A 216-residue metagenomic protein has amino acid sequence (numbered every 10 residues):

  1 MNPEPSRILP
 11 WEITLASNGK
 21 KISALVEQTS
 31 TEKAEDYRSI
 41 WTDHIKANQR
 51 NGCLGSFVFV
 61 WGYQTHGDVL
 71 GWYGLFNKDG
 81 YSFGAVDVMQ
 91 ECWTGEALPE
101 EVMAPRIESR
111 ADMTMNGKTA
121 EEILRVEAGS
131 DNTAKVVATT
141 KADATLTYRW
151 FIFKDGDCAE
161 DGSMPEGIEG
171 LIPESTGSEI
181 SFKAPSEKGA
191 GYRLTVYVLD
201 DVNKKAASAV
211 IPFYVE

Functional and structural regions predicted by a protein language model:
M1: Extracellular/periplasmic bilobed ligand-binding domains
E4-P165, S175-T176, K205-A207: Substrate-binding clefts and catalytic carboxylate motifs of secreted carbohydrate-active enzymes
L171-G189: Solvent-exposed segments in extracellular or luminal domains encompassing
L199-K204: Short, solvent-exposed loop/turn segments at the edges of extracellular beta-sandwich modules
S208-V215: C-terminal edge beta-strand
